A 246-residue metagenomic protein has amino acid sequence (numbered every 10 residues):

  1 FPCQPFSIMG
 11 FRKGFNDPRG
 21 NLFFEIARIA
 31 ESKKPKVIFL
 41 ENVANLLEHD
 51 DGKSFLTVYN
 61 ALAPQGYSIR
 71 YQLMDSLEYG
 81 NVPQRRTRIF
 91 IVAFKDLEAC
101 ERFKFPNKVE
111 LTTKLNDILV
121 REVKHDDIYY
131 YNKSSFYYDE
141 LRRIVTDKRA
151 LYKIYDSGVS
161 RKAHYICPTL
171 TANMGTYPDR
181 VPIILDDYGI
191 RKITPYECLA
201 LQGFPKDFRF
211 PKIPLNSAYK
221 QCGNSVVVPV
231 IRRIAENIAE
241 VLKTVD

Functional and structural regions predicted by a protein language model:
F1-P2, P35, P83, P205 (+1 more regions): Proline-centered helix-kink/hinge sites
F1-P5, R12, Y177, S225-V227: Gly/Ser/Thr-rich beta-alpha loop segments that engage phosphate groups in nucleotides
Q4-T169: Class I S-adenosyl-L-methionine
Y131-D246: C-terminal target-recognition/interaction regions appended to catalytic cores
